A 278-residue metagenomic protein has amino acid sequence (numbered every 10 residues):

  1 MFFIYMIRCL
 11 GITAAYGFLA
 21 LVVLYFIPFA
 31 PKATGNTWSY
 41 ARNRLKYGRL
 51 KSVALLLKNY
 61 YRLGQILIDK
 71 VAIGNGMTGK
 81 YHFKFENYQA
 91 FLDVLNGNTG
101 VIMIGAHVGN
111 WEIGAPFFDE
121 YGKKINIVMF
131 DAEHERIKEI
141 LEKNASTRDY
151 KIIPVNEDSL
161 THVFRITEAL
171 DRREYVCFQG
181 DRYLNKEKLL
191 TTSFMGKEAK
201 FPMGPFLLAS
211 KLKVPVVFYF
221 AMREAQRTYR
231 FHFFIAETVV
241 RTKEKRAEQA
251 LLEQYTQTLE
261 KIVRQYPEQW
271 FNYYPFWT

Functional and structural regions predicted by a protein language model:
M1-G105, E142, D149: Membrane-anchoring hydrophobic helices of lipid-metabolizing enzymes
A20, A54, D131, D158 (+2 more regions): Residue-level "edge-of-site" marker
L50, A54-L55, T99-E157, R172 (+1 more regions): Catalytic core of membrane glycerolipid acyltransferases/transacylases, capturing the structured, soluble-facing
M77-F83, K151-E157, M195-G196, R241: Short, flexible loop segments at the rims of nucleotide/cofactor-binding pockets, characterized by
Y81-F85, V108, H134, N156-L160 (+2 more regions): A conditional alpha-helix N-cap/helix-loop micro-motif detector
E86, V128-F130, V155, F234-A236 (+1 more regions): Conserved beta-strand termini and adjacent loop/short-helix elements that scaffold enzyme active sites in alpha/beta
F91-L92, A115, K138-E142, I166-T167 (+1 more regions): Short amphipathic alpha-helical segments and helix-helix/interface helices
E120, T147, L160-T278: Non-catalytic C-terminal accessory region of glycerolipid acyltransferases and related lyso-lipid remodeling enzymes
